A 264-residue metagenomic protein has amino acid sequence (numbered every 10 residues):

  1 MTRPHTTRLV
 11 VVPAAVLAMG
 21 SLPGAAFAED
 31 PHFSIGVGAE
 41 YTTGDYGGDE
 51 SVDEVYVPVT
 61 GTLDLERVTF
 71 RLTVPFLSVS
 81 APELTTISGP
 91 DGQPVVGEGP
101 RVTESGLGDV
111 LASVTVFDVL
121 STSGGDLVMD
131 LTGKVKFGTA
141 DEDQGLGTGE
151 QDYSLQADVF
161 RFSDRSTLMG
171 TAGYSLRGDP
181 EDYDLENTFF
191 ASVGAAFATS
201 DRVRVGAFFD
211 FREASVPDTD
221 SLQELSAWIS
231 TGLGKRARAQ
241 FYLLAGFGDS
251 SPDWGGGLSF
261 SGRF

Functional and structural regions predicted by a protein language model:
M1-H32: Cleavable N-terminal export/targeting peptides
A28-D179, T188-F264: Transmembrane beta-barrel domains of Gram-negative outer membranes and organellar outer membranes
Y183: Active-site cleft segment of glycoside hydrolase catalytic domains centered on the general acid/base Glu
